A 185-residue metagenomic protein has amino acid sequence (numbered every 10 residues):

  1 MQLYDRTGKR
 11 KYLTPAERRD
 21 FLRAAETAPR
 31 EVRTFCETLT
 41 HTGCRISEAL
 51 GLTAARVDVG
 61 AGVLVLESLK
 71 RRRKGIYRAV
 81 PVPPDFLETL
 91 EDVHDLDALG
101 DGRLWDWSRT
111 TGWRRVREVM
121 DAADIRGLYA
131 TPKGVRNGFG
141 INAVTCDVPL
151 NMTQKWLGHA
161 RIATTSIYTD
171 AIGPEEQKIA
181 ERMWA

Functional and structural regions predicted by a protein language model:
M1-D20, R73: Flexible interdomain linker/hinge and immediately adjacent N-terminus of the catalytic tyrosine-recombinase domain
T7, R71-E91, A98-E118: C-terminal catalytic core of Y-nucleophile DNA break-rejoin enzymes
P15, G51-D92, A163: Conserved tyrosine-mediated DNA breakage-rejoining catalytic core shared by Y-recombinases
P15-I46: Basic, Lys/Arg- and aromatic-enriched nucleic-acid-binding interface segment
R23, G51, V59, I167-D170: Phosphate-coordinating loops and pocket residues in cytosolic domains that bind phosphorylated ligands
R23-V32, A98-R103, R114-K155, P174: Short, basic (Lys/Arg/His-rich) helix/loop patches that form interaction surfaces in the mid-to-C-terminal regions
L39-A61, N151-M152: Short, charged phosphate-coordinating catalytic segments
S68-K74, L157, R161-R182: Catalytic-site neighborhood detector that most strongly recognizes the C-terminal catalytic loop/helix of tyrosine
